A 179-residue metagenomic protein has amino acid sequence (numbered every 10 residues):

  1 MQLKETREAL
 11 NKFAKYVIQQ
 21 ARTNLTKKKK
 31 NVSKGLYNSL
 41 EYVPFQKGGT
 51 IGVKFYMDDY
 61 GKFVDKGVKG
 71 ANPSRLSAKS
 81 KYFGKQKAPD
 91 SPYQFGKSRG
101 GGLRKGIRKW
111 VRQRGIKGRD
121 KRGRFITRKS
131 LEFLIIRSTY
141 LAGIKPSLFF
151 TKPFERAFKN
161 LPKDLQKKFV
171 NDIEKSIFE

Functional and structural regions predicted by a protein language model:
M1-T50, Y56: Charge-rich, low-complexity N-terminal segments
G35-E179: Charged, low-complexity interaction tracts
